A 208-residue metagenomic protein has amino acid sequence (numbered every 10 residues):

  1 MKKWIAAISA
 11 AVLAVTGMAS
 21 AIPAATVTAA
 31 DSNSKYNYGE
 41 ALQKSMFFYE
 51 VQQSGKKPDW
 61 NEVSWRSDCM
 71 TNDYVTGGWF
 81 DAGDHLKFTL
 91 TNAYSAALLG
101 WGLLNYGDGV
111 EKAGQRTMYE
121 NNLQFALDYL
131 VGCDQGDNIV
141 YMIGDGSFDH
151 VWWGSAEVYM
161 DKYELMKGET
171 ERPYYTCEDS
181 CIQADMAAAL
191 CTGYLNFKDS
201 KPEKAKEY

Functional and structural regions predicted by a protein language model:
M1-A7: Positively charged n-region of N-terminal signal peptides that target proteins for export
V15-S32: Sec-dependent signal peptide cleavage junction
T28-L90, Y94, F125-Y175, D179: Low-complexity, Ser/Thr/Pro/Gly-enriched N-terminal "stalk/linker" regions
N33, N37, G83, E111-M118 (+2 more regions): A structural signal for alpha-helical segments
S34, F47-G55, A96-A113, D128-C133 (+1 more regions): Well-ordered alpha-helical scaffold segments within catalytic/enzyme domains
G83-T91, W101-Y119, T176: Conserved, well-structured interaction surfaces
L165-E169, P173-Y208: A conserved hydrophobic secondary-structure block that centers on an alpha-helix together with its immediately flanking
